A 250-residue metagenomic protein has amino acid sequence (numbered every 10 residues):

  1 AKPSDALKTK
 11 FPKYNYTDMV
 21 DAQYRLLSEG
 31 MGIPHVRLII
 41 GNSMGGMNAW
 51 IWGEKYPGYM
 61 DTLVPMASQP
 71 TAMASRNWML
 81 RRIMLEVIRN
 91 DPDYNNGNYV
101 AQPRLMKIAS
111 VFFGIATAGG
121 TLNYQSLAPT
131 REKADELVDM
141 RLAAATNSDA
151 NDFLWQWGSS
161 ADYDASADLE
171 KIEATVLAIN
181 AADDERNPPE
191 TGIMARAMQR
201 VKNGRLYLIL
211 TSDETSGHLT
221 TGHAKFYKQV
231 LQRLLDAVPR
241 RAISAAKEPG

Functional and structural regions predicted by a protein language model:
A1-G30, R76-Y94, S212-T215: Cap/lid segment of the alpha/beta-hydrolase catalytic domain
P34-N77: Conserved hydrolase catalytic core segment
Y59-A143: Alpha/beta-hydrolase-fold enzymes
D152-D168: Active-site nucleophile elbow and catalytic-triad environment of alpha/beta-hydrolase enzymes
L169-E173, M198-K202: Short, conserved loop/helix-junction motifs that constitute active-site signature segments in enzyme catalytic cores
I172, A178-N180: Short beta-strand/loop motif that positions the catalytic acidic residue of the alpha/beta-hydrolase fold
E185-I193: Conserved alpha/beta-hydrolase "acid-adjacent" motif
V201-G250: Catalytic active-site module of serine/aspartate enzymes centered on a nucleophile-bearing elbow/loop
